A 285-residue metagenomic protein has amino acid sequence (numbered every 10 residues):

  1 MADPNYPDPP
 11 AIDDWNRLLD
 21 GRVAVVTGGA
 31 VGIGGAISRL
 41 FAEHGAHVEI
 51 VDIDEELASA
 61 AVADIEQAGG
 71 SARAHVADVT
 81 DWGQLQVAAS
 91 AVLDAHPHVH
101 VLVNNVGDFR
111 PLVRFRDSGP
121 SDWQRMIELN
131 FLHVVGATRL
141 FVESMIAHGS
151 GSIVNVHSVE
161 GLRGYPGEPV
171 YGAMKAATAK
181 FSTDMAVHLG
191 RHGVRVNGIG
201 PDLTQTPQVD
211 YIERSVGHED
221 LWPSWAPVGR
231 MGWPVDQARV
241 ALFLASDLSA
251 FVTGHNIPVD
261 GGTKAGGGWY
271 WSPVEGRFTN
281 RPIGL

Functional and structural regions predicted by a protein language model:
E55-E56, V76-A88, P120, V235-D236: The beta1-alpha1 cofactor-binding region of Rossmann-like NAD(H)/NADP(H)-dependent oxidoreductases
V113-F115, G119-I127, W222: Substrate-binding pocket helix/loop in short-chain dehydrogenase/reductase
T138, M174, S182: Active-site helix of classical SDR
E143, V187-H188, A250: Alpha-helical segment proximal to the catalytic Tyr-Lys
S158: Residue(s) in the substrate-gating loop at a strand-loop-helix junction that position the organic substrate next
G190, R195, V252-G254: Short, small/polar-rich loop/turn modules that mediate ligand/substrate recognition or access, typified
A226-Q237, L248: A conserved structural motif in NAD(P)-dependent oxidoreductases
